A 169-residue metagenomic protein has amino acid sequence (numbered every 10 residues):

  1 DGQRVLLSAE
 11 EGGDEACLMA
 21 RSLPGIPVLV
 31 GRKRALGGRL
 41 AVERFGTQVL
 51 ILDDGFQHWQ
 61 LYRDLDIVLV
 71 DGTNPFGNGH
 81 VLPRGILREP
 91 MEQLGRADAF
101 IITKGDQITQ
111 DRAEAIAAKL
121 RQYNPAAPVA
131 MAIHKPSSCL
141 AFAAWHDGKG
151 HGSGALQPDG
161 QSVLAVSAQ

Functional and structural regions predicted by a protein language model:
D1-A132, S138-F142: Phosphate/Mg2+-binding loops and adjacent switch elements in nucleotide/diphosphate-handling enzyme cores
F142, P158-G160, L164-Q169: Redox- and metal-dependent alpha/beta enzyme cores, enriched for Fe-S-associated oxidoreductases and cofactor-handling
A144-D159: Intrinsically disordered, low-complexity terminal tails and inter-domain linkers enriched for S/T/G/P/D/E
